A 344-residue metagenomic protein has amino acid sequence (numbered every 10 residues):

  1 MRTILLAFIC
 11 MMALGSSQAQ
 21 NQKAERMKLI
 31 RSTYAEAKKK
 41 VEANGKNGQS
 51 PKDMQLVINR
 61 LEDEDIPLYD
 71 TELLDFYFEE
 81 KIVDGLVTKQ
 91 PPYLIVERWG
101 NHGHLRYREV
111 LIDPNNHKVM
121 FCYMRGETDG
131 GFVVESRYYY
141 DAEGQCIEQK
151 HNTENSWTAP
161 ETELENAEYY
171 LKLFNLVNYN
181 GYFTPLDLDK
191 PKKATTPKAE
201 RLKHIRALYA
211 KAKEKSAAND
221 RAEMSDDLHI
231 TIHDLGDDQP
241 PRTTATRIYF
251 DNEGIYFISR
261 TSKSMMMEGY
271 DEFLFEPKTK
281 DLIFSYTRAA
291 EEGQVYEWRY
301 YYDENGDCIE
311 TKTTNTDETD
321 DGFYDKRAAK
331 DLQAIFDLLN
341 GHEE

Functional and structural regions predicted by a protein language model:
T3-G15: Sec-dependent N-terminal signal peptides
Q20-L73, G131-P240, Q294-E344: Long terminal segments
Q55, T88-V96, H117-Y123, D226-T231 (+2 more regions): Short, hydrophobic/aromatic-rich segments at coil-to-beta transitions
Y69-R98, P241-R260: Amphipathic N-proximal alpha-helical interface segments
P92, G103-R108, C122, G131-S136 (+4 more regions): Short, surface-exposed coil-to-beta transition loops
V96-G100, Y123-G126, K150-N152, S259-K263 (+2 more regions): Beta-turn initiation residues at beta-strand->coil junctions
R108-D113, M120, M124-D129, Y138 (+4 more regions): Gly/Pro-enriched, hydrophobic low-complexity segments that function as extracytoplasmic propeptides/linkers
E109-P114, E135-A142, R247-F250, E272-P277 (+1 more regions): Aromatic-rich beta-strand edge motifs centered on tyrosine
